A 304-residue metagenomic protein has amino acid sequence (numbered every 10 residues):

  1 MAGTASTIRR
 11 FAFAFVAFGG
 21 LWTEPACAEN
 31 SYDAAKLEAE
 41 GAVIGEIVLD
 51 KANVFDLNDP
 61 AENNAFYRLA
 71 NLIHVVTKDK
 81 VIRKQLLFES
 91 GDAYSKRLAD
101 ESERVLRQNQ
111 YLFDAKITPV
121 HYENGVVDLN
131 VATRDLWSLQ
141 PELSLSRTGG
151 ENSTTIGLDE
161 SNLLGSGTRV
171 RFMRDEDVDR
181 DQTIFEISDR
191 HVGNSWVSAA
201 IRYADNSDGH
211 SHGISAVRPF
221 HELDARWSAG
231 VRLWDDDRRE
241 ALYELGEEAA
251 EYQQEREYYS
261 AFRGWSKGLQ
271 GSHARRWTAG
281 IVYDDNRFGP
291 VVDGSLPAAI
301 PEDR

Functional and structural regions predicted by a protein language model:
A2-F13, W22-R304: Immediate N-terminus of the mature polypeptide
A17-F18: Short, linear, compositionally biased motifs with a strong N-terminal bias
